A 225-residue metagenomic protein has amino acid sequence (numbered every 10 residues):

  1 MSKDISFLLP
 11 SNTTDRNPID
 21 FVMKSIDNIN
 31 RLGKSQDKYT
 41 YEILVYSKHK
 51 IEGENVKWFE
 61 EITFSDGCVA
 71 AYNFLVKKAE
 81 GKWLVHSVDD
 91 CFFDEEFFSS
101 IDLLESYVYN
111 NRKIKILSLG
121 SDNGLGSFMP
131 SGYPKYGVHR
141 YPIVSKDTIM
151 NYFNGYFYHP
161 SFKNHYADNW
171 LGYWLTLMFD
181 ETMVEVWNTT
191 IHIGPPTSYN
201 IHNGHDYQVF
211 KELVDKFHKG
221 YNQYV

Functional and structural regions predicted by a protein language model:
D4-L8, E42, W170: Cell-envelope/extracellular polymer assembly enzymes that use nucleotide-activated donors
T14-G33: Short, well-formed alpha-helical segments that are part of the catalytic scaffolds of diverse glycosyltransferases
P18, F162-V225: C-terminal catalytic/acceptor-binding lobe
N73-W83: Active-site nucleotide-sugar/metal-binding loop of Leloir-type enzymes
G81, R140-N154: Conserved nucleotide-sugar donor-binding and metal-coordinating catalytic region shared by glycosyltransferases
K82-D94: Short beta-strand-to-loop acidic/aromatic patch adjacent to the donor-nucleotide binding site
E96-I116: Conserved donor-nucleotide/metal-binding helix-loop-beta segment in metal-dependent transferases, i.e., the alpha-helix
K115-Y136: Short beta-strand-to-loop element that shapes/binds the nucleotide-sugar donor at the catalytic cleft/hinge
